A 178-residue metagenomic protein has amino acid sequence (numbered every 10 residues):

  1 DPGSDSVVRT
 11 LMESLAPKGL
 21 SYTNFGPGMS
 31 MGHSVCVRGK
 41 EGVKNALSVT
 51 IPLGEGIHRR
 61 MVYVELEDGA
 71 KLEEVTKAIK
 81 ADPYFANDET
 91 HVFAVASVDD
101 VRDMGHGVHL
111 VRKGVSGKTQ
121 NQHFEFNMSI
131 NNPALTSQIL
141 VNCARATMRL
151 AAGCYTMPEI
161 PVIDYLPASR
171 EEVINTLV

Functional and structural regions predicted by a protein language model:
D1-E41: Glycine-/Pro-rich loop/turn segments that contact NAD(P) or position catalytic residues in Rossmann-like domains
L11-S14, N142-R149: Short glycine/serine- and small hydrophobic-enriched flexible loop segments
N24-A146, E159: C-terminal substrate-binding/catalytic lobe of Rossmann-fold NAD(P)-dependent oxidoreductases
T147-V178: C-terminal helix-rich "cap/oligomerization" subdomain common to oxidoreductases
